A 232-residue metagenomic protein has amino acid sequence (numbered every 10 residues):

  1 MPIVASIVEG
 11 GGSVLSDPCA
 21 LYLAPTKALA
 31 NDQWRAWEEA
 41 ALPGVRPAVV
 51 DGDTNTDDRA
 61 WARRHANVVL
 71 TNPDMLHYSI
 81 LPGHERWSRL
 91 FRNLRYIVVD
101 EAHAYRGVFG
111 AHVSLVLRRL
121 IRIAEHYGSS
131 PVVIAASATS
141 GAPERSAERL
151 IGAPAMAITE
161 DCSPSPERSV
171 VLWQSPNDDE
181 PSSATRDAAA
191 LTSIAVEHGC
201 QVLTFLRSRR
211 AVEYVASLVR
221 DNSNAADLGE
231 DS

Functional and structural regions predicted by a protein language model:
V4-D32, E125-S129: Conserved SF1/SF2 helicase motif Ia
E9, G52-R95: Conserved helix/coil segment N-terminal to the catalytic DExD/H
P18-E39, A138-P143, R209-R210: Conserved Walker A/P-loop ATP-binding site and its immediately adjacent core in helicase/helicase-like ATPase domains
L29-D51, E148-A155, S223-A225: Conserved helix-turn-beta segment of the N-terminal RecA-like "Helicase ATP-binding" lobe in SF1/SF2 helicases
Q33-W34, S79-H84, E101-V116, V215-A216: Conserved ATPase-coupling elements of RecA-like P-loop NTPase cores
P47-R59, P73-D74, D161-C162, R207-R210 (+1 more regions): Conserved helicase motor
E101-F109, V116-S146: Conserved helicase ATPase motor motifs in RecA-like P-loop NTPase domains
V132-A136, S140, E144-L218: Conserved interdomain linker/interface between the two RecA-like ATPase lobes of SF2 helicase motors
